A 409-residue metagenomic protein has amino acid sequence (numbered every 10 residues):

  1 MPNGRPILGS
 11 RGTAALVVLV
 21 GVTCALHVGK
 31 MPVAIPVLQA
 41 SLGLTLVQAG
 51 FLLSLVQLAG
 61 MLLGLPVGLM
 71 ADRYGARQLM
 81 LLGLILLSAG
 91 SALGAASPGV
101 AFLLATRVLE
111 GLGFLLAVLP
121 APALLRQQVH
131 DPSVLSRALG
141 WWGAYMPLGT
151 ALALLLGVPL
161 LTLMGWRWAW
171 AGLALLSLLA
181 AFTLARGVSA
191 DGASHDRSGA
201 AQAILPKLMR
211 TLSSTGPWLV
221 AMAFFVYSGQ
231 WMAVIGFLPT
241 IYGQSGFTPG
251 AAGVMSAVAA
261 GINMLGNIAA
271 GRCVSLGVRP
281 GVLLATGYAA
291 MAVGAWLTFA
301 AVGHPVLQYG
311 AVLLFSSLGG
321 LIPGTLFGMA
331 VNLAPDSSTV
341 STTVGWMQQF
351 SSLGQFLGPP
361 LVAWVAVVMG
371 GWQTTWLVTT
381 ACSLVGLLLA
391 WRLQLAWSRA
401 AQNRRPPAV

Functional and structural regions predicted by a protein language model:
G29, Q57-L65, T150-A151, A260-M264 (+2 more regions): Residue-level signature of mid-helix packing/kink "hotspots" within the transmembrane helices of 12-pass Major
M31-P32, G216-A257, M264-N267: Extracytoplasmic gate region of multi-pass secondary transporters
G43, G75, A96-F102, A301-G303: Helix-breaking motifs and short loop linkers at transmembrane-helix boundaries and internal kinks in secondary membrane
L62-P98: Conserved MFS/SLC helix-loop-helix module at the cytosolic interface between two early adjacent transmembrane helices
L63-G75, G266-R279: Helix-to-loop junctions at the C-terminal end of transmembrane segments in multipass secondary transporters
T106-M146: Cytoplasmic helix-loop-helix junction between adjacent transmembrane helices in 12-TM secondary transporters
P132, G140-V188: Helix-loop-helix hairpin linking two adjacent transmembrane segments in secondary transporters
P280-L326: C-terminal transmembrane helical hairpin of 12-TM major facilitator-type secondary transporters
